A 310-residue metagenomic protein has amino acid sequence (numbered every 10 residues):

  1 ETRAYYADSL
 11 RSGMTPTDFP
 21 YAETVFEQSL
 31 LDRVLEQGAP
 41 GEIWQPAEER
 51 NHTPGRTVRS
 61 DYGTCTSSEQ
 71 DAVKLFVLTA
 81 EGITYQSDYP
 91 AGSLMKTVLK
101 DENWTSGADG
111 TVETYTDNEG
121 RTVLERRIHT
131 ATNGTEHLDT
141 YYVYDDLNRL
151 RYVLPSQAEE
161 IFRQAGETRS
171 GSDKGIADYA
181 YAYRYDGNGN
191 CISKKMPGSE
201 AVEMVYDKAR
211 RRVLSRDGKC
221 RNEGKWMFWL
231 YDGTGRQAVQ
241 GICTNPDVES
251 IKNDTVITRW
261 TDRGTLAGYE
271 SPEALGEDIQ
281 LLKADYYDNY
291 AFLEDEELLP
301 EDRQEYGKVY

Functional and structural regions predicted by a protein language model:
E1-Y310: Beta-strand elements of repeat-based all-beta scaffolds
